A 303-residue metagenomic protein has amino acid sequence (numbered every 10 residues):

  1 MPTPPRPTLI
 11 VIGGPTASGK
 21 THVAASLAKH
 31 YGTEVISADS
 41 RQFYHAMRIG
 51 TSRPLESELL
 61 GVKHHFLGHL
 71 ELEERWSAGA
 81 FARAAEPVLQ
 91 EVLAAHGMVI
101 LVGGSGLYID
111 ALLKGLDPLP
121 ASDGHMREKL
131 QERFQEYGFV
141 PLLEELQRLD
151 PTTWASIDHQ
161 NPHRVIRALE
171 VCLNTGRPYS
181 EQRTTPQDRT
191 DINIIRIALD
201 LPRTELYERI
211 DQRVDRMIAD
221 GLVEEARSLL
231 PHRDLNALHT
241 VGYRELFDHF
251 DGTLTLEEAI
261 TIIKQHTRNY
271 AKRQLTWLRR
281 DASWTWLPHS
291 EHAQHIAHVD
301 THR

Functional and structural regions predicted by a protein language model:
M1-R303: Phosphate/pyrophosphate-binding catalytic cores of soluble transferases and nucleic-acid-acting enzymes
